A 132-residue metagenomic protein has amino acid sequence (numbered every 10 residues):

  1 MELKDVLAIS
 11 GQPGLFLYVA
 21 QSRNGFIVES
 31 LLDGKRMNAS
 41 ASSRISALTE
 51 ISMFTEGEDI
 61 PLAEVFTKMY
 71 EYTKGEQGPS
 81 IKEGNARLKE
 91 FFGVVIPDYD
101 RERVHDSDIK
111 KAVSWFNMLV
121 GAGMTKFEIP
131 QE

Functional and structural regions predicted by a protein language model:
M1-S80: The feature represents the first ordered module of a protein
K35, S43-I45, K68-Y70, E83 (+4 more regions): General N-terminal targeting signals
E56-D59, G78-N85, E102-I109: Conserved phosphate/pyrophosphate-binding and hydrolysis machinery centered on Walker-type P-loop NTPases, extending
E71-E76, E83-A86, V94-D98: Eukaryotic low-complexity, mixed-charge intrinsically disordered interaction/regulatory segments enriched in acidic
R87-E132: C-terminal charged interaction modules
